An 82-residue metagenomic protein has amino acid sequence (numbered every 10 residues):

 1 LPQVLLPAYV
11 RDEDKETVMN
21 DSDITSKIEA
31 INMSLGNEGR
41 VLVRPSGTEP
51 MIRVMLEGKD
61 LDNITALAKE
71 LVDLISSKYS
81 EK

Functional and structural regions predicted by a protein language model:
L1-K82: Phosphate-binding and adjacent anionic-ligand microenvironments
